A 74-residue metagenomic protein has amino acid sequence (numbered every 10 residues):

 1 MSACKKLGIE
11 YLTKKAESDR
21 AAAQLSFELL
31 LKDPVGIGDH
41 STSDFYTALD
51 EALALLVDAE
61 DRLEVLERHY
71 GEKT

Functional and structural regions predicted by a protein language model:
S2-T74: Extended, charge-rich alpha-helical interface modules
